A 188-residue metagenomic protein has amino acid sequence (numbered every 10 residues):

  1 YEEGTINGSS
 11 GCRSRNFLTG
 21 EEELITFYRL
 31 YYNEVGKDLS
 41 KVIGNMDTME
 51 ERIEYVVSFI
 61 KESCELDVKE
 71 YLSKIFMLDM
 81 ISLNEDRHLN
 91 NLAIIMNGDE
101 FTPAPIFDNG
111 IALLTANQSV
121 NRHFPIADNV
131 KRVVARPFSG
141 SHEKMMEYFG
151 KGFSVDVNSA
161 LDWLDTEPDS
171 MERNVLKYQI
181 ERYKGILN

Functional and structural regions predicted by a protein language model:
Y1-I75, I81-N84, L89, A93-N188: Anionic ligand-binding catalytic core segments
